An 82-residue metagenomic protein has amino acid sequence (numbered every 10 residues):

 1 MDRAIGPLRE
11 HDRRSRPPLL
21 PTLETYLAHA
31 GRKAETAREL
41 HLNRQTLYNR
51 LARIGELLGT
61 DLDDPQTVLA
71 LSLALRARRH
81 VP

Functional and structural regions predicted by a protein language model:
M1-P82: Cytosolic nucleotide-utilizing catalytic cores of signal-transduction proteins
